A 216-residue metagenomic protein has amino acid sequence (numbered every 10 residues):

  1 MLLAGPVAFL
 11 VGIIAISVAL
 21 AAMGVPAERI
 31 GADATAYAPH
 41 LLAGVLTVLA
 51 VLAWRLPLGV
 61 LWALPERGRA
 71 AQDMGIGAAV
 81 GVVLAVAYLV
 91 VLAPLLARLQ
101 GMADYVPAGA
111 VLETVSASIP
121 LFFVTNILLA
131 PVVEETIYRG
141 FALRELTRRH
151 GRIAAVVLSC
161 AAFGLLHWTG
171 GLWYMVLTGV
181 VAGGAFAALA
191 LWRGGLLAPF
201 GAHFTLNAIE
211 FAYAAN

Functional and structural regions predicted by a protein language model:
M1-A4, A8, T35-P39, Q72-I76 (+5 more regions): Alpha-helical transmembrane segments of integral membrane proteins
L2-L56, P107: Alpha-helical transmembrane segments in multi-pass membrane proteins
L3-V11, L99-A103, Y138, A142 (+1 more regions): Membrane-associated alpha-helix detector
A8-I16, A43-V48, V80, L84-Y88 (+5 more regions): Alpha-helical transmembrane segments of multipass membrane proteins
I13, S17-A21, L89, A93-P94 (+2 more regions): Short helix-terminus and kink motifs of transmembrane alpha helices, predominantly at the cytoplasmic interface
L20-V25, R55-L56, L92, L96 (+4 more regions): Short helix-capping/hinge motifs at transmembrane helix termini and TM-loop junctions
M23-A34, G59-A130, R148: Juxtamembrane helix-loop-helix connectors linking adjacent transmembrane helices in multi-pass membrane enzymes
V86, D104, V111, V115-N216: Transmembrane helix-loop-helix hairpins at the membrane interface of multi-pass integral membrane proteins
